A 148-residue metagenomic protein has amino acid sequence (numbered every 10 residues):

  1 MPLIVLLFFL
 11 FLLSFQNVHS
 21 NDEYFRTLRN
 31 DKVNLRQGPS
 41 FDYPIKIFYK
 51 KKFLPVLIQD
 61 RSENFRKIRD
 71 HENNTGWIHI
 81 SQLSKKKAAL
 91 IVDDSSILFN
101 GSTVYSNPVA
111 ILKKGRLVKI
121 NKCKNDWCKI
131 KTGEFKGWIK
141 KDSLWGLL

Functional and structural regions predicted by a protein language model:
I4-S14: Sec-dependent N-terminal signal peptides
N17-Q37, I47-K52, Q59-G101, Y105-E134 (+1 more regions): SH3-family beta-barrel domains
P39-Y43: Second-shell loop/turn segments in exported
